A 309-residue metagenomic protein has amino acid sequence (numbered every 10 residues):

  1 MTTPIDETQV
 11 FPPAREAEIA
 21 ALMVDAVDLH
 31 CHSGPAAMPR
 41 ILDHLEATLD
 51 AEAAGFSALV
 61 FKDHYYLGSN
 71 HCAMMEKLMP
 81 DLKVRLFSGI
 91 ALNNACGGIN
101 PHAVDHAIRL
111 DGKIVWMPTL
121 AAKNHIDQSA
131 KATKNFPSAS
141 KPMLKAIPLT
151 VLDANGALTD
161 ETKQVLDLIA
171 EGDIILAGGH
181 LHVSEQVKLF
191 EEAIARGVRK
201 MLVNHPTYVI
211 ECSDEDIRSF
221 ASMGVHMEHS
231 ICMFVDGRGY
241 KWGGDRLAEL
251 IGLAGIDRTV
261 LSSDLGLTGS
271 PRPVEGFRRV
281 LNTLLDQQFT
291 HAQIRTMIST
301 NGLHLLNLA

Functional and structural regions predicted by a protein language model:
M1-V84: An N-terminally biased module of ancient metal coordination in phosphate/nucleic-acid-related enzymes
A20, C72-K83, D105-D111, D167-I169 (+3 more regions): Acidic (Asp/Glu)-rich catalytic clusters
D28, E46-N70, K83-N93, G112-L120 (+3 more regions): Divalent metal-dependent hydrolysis catalytic cores, especially in the metallo-beta-lactamase
H30-G34, H64-Y66, G89-A95, P118-A122 (+4 more regions): Active-site beta-loop-alpha junctions enriched in small/polar residues
K83, N94-V203: Extended substrate/RNA-proximal surfaces in nucleic-acid metabolism proteins
D167, G172-K241, V260: Catalytic pocket-lining loop regions of alpha/beta-barrel enzymes, especially the amidohydrolase/enolase/GH5 lineages
I256-P273: Short acidic/histidine-rich active-site segments
G276-A309: Mid-to-C-terminal alpha-helical segments outside catalytic/metal-binding sites
